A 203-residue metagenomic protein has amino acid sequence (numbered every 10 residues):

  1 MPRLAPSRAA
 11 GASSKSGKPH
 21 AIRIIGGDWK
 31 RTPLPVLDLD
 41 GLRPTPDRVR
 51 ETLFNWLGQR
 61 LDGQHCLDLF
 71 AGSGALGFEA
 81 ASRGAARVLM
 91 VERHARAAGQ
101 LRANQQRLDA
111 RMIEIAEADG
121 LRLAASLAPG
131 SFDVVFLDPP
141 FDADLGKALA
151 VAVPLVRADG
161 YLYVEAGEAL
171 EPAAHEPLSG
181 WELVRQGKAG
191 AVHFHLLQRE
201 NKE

Functional and structural regions predicted by a protein language model:
M1-E203: Class I S-adenosyl-L-methionine-dependent methyltransferase catalytic core
